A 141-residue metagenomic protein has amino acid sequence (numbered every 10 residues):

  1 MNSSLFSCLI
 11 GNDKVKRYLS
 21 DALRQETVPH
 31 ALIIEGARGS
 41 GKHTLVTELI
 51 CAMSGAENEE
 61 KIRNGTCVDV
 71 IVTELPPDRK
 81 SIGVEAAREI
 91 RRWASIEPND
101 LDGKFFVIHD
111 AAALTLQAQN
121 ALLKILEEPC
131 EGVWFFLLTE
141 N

Functional and structural regions predicted by a protein language model:
M1-Q117, K124: Clamp-loader machinery-focused feature within the broader ASCE/P-loop NTPase space
S95-E97, N120-L138: Conserved catalytic/switch belt of AAA+ P-loop NTPases
H109-A111, L137-N141: A short beta-strand-to-loop transition that corresponds to the Sensor-1 phosphate-sensing loop of AAA+ P-loop ATPases
